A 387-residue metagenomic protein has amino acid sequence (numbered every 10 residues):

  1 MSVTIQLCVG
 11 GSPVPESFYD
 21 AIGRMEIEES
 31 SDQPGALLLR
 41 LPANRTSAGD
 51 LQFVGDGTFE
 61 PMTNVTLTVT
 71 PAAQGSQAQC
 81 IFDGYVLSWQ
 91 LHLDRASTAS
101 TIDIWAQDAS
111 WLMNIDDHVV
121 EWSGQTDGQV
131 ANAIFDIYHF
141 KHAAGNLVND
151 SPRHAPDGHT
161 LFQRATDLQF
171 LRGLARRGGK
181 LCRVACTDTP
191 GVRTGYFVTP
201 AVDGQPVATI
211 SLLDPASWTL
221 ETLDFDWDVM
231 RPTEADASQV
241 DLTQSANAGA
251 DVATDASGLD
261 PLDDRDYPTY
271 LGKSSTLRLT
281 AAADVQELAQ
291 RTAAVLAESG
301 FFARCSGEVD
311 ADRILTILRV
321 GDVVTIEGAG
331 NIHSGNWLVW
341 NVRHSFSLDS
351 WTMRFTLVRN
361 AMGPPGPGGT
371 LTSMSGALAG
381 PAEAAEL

Functional and structural regions predicted by a protein language model:
M1-M113: Assembly/oligomerization scaffold segments
M1-V3, A21-G23, Q33-L37, T63 (+9 more regions): Envelope-exposed proteins and targeting segments
I27, S31-T58, S217-L387: An acidic/polar, Gly/Ser/Thr-rich interaction patch typically located in mid-to-C-terminal regions of proteins
V69-P71, T199, G328: Conserved "cap/hinge" positions at secondary-structure junctions
L91-A106, G191, S345-V358: Short, solvent-exposed secondary-structure boundary/capping segments
A99-M113, G145-T219: Short beta-strand-centered interaction patches in the first periplasmic/extracellular domains of large envelope
A109, G124-N146, D284-E287, E298: Glycine-rich, acidic and aromatic/proline-enriched surface loops and short helix-turn segments that act as binding
Q125-K141, Q163-R172, R176, S238-V240: Polar, S/T/G-rich
